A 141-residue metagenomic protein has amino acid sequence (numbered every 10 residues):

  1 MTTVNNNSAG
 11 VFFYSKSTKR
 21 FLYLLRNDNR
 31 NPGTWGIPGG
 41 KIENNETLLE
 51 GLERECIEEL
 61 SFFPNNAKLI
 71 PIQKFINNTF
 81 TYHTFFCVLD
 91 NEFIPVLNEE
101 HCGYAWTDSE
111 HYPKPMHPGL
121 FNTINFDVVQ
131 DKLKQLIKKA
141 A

Functional and structural regions predicted by a protein language model:
M1, K138-A141: Short intrinsically disordered terminal tails
M1-F21: Conserved N-terminal beta-strand and adjoining loop/helix that marks the start of the Nudix/MutT-like hydrolase domain
T18-L25, F93-L97: Short, well-ordered strand-loop elements centered on a beta-strand within folded domains, enriched for acidic residues
R30-G33: A conserved beta-turn-beta hairpin within the catalytic core of GNAT-like acetyltransferases that forms part
G36-I37: A short gly/proline-enriched turn/hairpin at secondary-structure junctions
G40-V128, K139-A140: Unchanged
